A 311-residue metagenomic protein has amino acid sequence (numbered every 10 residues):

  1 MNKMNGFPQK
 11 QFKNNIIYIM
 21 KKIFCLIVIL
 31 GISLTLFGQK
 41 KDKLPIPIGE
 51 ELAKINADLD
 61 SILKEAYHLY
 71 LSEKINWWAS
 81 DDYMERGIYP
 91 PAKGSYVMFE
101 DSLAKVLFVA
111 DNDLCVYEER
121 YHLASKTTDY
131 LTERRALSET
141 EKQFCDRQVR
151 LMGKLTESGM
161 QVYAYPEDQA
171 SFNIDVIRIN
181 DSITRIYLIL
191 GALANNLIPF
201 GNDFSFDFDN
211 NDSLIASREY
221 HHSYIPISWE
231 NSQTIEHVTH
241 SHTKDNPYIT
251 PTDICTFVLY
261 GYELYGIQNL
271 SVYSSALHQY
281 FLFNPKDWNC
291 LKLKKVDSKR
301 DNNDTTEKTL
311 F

Functional and structural regions predicted by a protein language model:
M1-I48: Bacterial Sec-dependent N-terminal signal peptides
K3, L26-I27, E141, R147 (+1 more regions): Generic detector of short alpha-helix boundary/capping microenvironments and adjacent low-complexity segments
K21, G191-L193, C255-F257: Sparse, context-dependent recognition of short Cys/His-centered cofactor- or disulfide-binding micro-motifs
D42-I183, Y224-F311: Active-site-proximal loop/helix of nucleotide/amide-processing enzymes and allied scaffolds
I186-I189: N-terminal, charge-rich interaction modules
G191-S228: Short helix-loop boundary/capping segments
